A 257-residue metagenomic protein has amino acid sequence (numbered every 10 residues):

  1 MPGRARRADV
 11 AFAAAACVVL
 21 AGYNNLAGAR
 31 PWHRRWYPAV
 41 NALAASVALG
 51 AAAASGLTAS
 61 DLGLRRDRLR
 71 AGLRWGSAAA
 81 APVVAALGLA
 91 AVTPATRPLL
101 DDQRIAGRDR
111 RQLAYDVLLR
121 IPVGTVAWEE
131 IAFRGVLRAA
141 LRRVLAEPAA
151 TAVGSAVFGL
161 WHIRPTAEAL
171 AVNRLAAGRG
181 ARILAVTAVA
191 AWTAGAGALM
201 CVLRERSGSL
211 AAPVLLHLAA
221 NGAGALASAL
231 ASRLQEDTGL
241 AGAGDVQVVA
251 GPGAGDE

Functional and structural regions predicted by a protein language model:
M1-A16, L26-R34, E168, Q235-G255: N-terminal targeting leaders of membrane proteins
R4-S60, R70-A79, G107, R111 (+1 more regions): Alpha-helical transmembrane segments in multi-pass membrane proteins
F12-A16, D102-R108, T166-A171, R182: Short, functional N-terminal and low-complexity linear motifs
P31-R35, A59-W128, R138, R142-R143 (+3 more regions): Juxtamembrane helix-loop-helix connectors linking adjacent transmembrane helices in multi-pass membrane enzymes
A42, A81-G88, A156, G222: Hydrophobic alpha-helical transmembrane segments of multipass integral membrane proteins
G50-L57, L89-P94, R164-L170: Membrane-water interface of transmembrane alpha-helices
Q112-E257: Transmembrane helix-loop-helix hairpins at the membrane interface of multi-pass integral membrane proteins
